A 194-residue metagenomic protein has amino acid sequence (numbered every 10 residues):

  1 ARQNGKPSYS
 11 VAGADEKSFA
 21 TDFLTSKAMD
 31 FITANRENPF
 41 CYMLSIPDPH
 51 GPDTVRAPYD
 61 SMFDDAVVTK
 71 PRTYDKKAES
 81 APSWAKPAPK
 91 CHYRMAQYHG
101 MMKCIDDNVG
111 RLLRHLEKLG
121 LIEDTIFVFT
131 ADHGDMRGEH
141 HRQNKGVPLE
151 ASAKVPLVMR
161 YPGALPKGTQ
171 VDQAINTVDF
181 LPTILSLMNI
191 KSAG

Functional and structural regions predicted by a protein language model:
R2-V178, L187-G194: Active-site-proximal cap/lid insertion segments
L181: Generic structural marker for isolated residues within well-ordered, non-membrane alpha-helices of soluble domains
